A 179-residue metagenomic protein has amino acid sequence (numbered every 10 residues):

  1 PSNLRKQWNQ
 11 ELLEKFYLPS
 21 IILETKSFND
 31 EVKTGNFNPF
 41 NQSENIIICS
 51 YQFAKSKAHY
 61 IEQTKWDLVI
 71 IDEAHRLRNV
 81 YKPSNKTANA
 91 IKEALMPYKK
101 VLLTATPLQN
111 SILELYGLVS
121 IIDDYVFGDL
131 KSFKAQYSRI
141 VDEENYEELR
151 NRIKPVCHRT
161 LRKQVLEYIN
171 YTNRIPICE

Functional and structural regions predicted by a protein language model:
P1-E14: Conserved Walker A/P-loop ATP-binding site and its immediately adjacent core in helicase/helicase-like ATPase domains
P1-N3, E24-K26, S138: A short hydrophobic beta-strand->loop->alpha-helix junction that borders the nucleotide-binding pocket of P-loop NTPases
Y17-F28, V126-L130: Conserved RecA-like helicase motor-core motifs
F37, S43, I48-W66, Y81-Y98 (+1 more regions): Inter-lobe coupling linker of SF2 helicases/translocases
F53, R76-N79, Q109: Residues immediately C-terminal
D72-E73: Walker B catalytic acidic pair
Y98-Q109: Conserved helicase ATPase motor motifs in RecA-like P-loop NTPase domains
Q109, L113-I121: Phosphate-binding glycine-rich loops of NTP-binding sites
